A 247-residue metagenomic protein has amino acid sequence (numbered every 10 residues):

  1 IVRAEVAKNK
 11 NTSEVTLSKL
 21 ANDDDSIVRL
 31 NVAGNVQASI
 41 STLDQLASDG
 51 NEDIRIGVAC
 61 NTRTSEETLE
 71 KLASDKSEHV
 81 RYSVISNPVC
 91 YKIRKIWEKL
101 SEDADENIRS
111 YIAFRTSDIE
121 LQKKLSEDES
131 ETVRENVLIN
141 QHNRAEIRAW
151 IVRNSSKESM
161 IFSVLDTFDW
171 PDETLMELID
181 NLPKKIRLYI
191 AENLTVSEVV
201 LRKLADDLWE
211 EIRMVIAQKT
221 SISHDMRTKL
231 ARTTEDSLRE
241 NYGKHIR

Functional and structural regions predicted by a protein language model:
I1-R247: Alpha-helical scaffold segments
